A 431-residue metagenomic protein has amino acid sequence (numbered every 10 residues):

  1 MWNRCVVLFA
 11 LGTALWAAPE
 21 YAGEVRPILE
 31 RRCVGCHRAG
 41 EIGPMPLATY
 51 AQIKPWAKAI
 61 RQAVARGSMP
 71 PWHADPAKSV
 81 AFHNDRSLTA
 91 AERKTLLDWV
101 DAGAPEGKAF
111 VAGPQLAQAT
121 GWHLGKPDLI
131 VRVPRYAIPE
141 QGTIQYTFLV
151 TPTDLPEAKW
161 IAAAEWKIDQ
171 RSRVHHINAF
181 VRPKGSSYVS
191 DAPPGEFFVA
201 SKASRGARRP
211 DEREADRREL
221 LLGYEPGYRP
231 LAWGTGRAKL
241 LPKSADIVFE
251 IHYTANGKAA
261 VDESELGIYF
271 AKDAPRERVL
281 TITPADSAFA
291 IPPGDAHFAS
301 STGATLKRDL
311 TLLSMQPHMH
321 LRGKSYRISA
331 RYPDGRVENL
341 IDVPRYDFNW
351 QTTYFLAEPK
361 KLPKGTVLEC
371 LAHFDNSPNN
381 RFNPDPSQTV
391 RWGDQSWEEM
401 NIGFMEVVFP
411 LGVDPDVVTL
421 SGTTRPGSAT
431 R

Functional and structural regions predicted by a protein language model:
R4, T89-E92, E399-M400: Extracellular interaction modules
R4-A14: Bacterial N-terminal signal peptides
L8-A10, R26, Q62, L240 (+1 more regions): Generic structural signal for beta-strand residues in well-ordered domains
L15-W16, Y188: Hydrophobic alpha-helical membrane context
W16-D154, S244-E250, A255-G257: Aromatic- and Gly/Pro-enriched helix-to-coil junctions and flexible linker segments
P105-A109, T423-S428: Accessory carbohydrate-binding/adhesion or oligomerization-edge regions at the termini of glycan-active proteins
H123-D416, R425, T430-R431: His-enriched metal-coordination microenvironments in redox/metal-binding proteins
